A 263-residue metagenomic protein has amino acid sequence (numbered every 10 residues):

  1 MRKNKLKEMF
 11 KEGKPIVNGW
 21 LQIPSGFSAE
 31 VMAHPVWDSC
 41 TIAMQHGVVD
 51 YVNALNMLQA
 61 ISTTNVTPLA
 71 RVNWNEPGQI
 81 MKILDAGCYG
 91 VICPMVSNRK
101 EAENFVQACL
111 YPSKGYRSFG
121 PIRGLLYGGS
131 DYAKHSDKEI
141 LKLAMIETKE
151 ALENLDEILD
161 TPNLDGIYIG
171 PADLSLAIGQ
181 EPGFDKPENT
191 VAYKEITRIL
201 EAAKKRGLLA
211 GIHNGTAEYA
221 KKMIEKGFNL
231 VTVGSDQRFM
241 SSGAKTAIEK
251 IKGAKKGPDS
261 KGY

Functional and structural regions predicted by a protein language model:
M1-Y263: Expand to "…catalyze enediolate/carbanion chemistry for C-C bond making/breaking, isomerization, decarboxylation
